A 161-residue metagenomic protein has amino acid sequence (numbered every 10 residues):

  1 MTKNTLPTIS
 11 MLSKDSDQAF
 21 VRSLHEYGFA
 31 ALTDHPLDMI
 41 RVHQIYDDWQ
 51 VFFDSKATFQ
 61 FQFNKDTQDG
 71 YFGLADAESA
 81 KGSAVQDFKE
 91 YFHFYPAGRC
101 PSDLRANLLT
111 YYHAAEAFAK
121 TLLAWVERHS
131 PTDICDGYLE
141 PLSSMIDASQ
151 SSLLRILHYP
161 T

Functional and structural regions predicted by a protein language model:
M1-T161: Peripheral, non-catalytic segments flanking oxidoreductase cores
